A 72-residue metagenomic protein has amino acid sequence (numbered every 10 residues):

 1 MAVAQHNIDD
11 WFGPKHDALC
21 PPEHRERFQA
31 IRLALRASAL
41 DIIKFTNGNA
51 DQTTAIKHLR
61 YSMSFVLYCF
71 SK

Functional and structural regions predicted by a protein language model:
M1-D51, S71: Intrinsically disordered, low-complexity regulatory regions that flank transcription factor DNA-binding cores
G48-K72: Short, compact, well-ordered microdomains
